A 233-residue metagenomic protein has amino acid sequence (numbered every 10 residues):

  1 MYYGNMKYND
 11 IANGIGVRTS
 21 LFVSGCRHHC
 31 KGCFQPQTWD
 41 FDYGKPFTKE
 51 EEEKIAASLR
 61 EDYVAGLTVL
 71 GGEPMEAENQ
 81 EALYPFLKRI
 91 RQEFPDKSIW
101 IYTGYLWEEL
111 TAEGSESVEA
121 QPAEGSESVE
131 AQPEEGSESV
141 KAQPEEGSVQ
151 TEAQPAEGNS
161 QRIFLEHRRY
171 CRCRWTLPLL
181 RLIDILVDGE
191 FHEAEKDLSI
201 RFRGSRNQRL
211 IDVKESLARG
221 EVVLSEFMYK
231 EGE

Functional and structural regions predicted by a protein language model:
M1, Q35-Q121, E157-E166: Conserved Radical SAM active-site core
M1-F22, Q35-D42, V222-V223, F227: N-terminal [4Fe-4S]-dependent radical SAM core
G25-H29: Short pre-active-site segment immediately N-terminal to redox-active cysteine/selenocysteine motifs in thiol-based
G32: Short, cysteine/histidine-rich loop/knuckle motifs that typically chelate Zn2+
S115-G158: Long, intrinsically disordered low-complexity tandem-repeat segments
E116, I163-E193: Structural recognition of alpha->loop->beta junctions
E195-E233: P-loop/Walker A phosphate-binding loop and immediately adjacent motor/lid segment at beta-alpha junctions
